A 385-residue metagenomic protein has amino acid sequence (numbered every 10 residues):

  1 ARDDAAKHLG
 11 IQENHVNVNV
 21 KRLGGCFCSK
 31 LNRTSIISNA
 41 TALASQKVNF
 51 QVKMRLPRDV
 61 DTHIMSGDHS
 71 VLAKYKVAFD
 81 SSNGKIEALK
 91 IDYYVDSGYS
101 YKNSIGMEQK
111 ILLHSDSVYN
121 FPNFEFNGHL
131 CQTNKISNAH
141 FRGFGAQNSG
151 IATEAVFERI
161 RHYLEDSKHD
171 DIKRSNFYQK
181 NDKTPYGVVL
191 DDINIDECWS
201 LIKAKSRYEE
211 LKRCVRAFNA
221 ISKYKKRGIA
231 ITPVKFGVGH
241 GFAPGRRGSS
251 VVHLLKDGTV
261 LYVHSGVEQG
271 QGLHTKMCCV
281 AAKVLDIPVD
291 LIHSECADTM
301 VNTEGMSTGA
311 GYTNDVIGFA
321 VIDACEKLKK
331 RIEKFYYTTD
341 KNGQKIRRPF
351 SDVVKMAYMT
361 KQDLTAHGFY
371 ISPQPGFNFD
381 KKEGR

Functional and structural regions predicted by a protein language model:
A1, K30-N120, D171-L261, S265-V284 (+1 more regions): Cofactor-centric catalytic regions
A1-N19, T34, S167: A conserved hydrophobic secondary-structure block that centers on an alpha-helix together with its immediately flanking
Q12-H15, D170, P288-H293: Short acidic capping loops at alpha-helix termini that bridge into adjacent secondary structure
H15-R22, R55-L56, S294-C296: Glycine- and acidic-rich phosphate- and metal-coordinating loops
N120-N138, E295-D298: A glycine-rich, basic-preceded beta-loop-alpha segment at the flavin cofactor/substrate interface of flavin-utilizing
F121, S137-S149, A310: A short glycine-threonine-serine/GTX helix/turn-capping micro-motif
N134-R142, E154-V156, D182-K183, N314: Flexible glycine/proline-enriched surface loops and loop-helix/loop-strand junctions
